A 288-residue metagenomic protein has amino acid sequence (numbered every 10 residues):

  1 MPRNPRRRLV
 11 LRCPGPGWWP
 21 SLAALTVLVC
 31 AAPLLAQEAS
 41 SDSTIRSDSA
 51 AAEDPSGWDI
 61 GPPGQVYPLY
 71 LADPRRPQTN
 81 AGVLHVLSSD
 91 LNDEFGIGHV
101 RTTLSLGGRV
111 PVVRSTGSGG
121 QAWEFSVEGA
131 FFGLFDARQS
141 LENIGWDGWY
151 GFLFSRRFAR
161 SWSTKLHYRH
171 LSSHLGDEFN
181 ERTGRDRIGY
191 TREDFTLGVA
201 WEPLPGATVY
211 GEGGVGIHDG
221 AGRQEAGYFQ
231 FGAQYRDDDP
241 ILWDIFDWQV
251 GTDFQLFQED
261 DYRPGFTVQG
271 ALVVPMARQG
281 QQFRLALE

Functional and structural regions predicted by a protein language model:
M1-D59: Cleavable N-terminal export/targeting peptides
A23-T26, G98, G117, I144 (+5 more regions): Generic marker of residues within folded, mature protein domains
E38-R156, R192-T196, W201: Transmembrane beta-barrel domains of Gram-negative outer membranes and organellar outer membranes
Y70-R76, V112-F125, S161, E202-A207 (+2 more regions): Short loop/turn motifs that connect adjacent beta-strands in outer-membrane beta-barrel proteins
T79-G82, F125-G129, F154, T164-L166 (+4 more regions): Membrane-embedded beta-strand positions of outer-membrane beta-barrel proteins
V83-D93, V110-R114, G129-F135, Y168-H174 (+4 more regions): Transmembrane beta-strands of outer-membrane beta-barrel pores
Q121-A233: Outer-membrane pore/translocation modules
D219-E288: Outer membrane beta-barrel transmembrane domains
